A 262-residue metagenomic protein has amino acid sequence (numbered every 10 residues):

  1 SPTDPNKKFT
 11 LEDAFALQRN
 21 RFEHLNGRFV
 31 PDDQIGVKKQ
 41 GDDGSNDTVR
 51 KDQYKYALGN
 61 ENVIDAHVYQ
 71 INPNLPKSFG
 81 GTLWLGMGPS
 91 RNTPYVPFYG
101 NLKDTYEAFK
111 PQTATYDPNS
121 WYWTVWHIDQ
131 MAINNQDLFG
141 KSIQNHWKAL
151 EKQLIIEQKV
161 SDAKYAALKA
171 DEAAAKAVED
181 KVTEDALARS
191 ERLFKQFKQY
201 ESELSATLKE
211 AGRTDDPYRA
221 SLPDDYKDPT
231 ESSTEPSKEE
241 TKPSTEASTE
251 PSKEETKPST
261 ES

Functional and structural regions predicted by a protein language model:
S1, E261-S262: Accessible peptide chain termini
S1-E231: C-terminus-biased signal that marks the final domain/tail of proteins
T230-E261: Long, intrinsically disordered low-complexity tandem-repeat segments
